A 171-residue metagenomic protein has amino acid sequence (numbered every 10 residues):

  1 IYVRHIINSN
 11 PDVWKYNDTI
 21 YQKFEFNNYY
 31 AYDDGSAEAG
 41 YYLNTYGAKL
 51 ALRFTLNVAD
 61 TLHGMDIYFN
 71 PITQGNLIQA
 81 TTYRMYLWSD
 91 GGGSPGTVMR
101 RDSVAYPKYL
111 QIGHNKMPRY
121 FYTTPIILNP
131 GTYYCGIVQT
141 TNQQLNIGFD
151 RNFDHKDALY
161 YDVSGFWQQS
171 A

Functional and structural regions predicted by a protein language model:
I1-L77: Extracellular/luminal regions of secreted and cell-surface proteins that mediate adhesion/ECM remodeling
R4-I6, K23-N27, T55-N57, N70 (+6 more regions): A structural detector for beta-sheet-dominated domains
S9, V13, Y29, D34-G35 (+5 more regions): Short linear motifs in intrinsically disordered/low-complexity regions
D34, A39, Y46, H63 (+5 more regions): Feature targets compositionally biased, intrinsically disordered low-complexity regions with long contiguous runs
A39, G47-L50, A105, Y120 (+1 more regions): Sparse, context-dependent recognition of short Cys/His-centered cofactor- or disulfide-binding micro-motifs
Y42, L50-L52, F153-A171: PGST-rich, cysteine-poor low-complexity/disordered linker and tail segments that act as flexible spacers
N76-A158: Aromatic- and Gly/Pro-enriched, solvent-exposed loop/edge beta-strand patches characteristic of beta-rich domains
